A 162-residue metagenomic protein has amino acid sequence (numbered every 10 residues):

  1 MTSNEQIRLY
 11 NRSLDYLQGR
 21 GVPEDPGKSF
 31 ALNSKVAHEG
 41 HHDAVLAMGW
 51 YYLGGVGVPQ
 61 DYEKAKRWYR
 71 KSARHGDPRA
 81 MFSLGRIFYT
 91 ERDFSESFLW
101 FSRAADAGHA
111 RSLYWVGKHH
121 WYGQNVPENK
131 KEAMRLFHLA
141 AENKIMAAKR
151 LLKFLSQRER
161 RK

Functional and structural regions predicted by a protein language model:
N4-E5, L9, Q18-R20, H38-H41 (+5 more regions): Short helix-capping/linker turns of helical repeat alpha-solenoids
L9-Q18, A47-G54, S83-T90, W115-Y122 (+1 more regions): Hydrophobic face of amphipathic alpha-helices that form TPR/SEL1-like repeat modules and related alpha-solenoid
E128-M146: TPR/TPR-like (Sel1-like) alpha-helical repeat modules
A141-K162: Terminal, low-structured helical/coil segments at or just beyond the last alpha-helical repeat
